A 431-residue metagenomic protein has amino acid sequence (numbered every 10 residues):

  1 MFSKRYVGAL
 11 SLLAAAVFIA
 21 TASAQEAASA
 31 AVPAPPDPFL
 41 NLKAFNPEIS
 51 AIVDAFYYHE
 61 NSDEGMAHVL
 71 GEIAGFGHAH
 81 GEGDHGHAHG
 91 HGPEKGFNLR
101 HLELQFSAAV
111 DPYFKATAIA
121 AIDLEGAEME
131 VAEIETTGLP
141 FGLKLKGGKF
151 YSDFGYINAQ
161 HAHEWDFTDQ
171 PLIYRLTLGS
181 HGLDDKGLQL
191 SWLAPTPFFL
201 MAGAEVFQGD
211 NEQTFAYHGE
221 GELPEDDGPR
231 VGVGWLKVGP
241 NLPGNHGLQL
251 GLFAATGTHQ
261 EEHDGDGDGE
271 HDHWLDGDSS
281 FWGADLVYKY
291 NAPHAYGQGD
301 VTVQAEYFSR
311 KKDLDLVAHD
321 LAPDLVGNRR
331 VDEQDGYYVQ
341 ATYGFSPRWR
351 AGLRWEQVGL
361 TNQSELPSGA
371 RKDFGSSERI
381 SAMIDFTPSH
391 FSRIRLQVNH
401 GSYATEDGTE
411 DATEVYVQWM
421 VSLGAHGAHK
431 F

Functional and structural regions predicted by a protein language model:
S3-S23: Gram-negative bacterial Sec-dependent N-terminal signal peptides
A22-A30: Boundary at the C-terminal end of the N-terminal hydrophobic targeting segment
A34-E212, G228-V233, K237-G244, E333-D335 (+1 more regions): Outer membrane beta-barrel
G65-H68, H163-E164, G221, G251 (+1 more regions): Short intrinsically disordered coil segments
G90-H91, E133, D166, G244-F431: Outer-membrane beta-barrel pore domains
T177, G219-P224, E270-H273: Active-site rim elements
Y217-G265: Loop-centered beta-sheet repeat module
